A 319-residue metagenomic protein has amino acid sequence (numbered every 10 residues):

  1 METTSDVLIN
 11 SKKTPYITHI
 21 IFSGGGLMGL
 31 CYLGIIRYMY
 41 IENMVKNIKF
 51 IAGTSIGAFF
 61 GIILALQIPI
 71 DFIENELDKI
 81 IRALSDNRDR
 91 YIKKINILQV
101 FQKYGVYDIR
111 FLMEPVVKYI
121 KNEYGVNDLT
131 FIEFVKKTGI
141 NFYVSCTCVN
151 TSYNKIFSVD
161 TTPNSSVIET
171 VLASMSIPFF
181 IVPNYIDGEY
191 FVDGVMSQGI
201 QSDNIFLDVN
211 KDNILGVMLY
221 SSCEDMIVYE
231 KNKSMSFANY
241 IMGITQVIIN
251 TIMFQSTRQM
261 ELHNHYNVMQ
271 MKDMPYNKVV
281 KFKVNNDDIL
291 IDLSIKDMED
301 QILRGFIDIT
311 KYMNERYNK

Functional and structural regions predicted by a protein language model:
M1-T54, I62-K319: Patatin-like phospholipase
